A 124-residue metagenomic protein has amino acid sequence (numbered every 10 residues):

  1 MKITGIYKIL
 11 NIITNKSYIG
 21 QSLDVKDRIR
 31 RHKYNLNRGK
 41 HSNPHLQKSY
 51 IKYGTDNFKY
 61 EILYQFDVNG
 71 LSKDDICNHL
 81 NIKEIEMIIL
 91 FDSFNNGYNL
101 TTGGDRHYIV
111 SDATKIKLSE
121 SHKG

Functional and structural regions predicted by a protein language model:
M1-K117: Structure-specific nucleic-acid interaction/processing domains
S119-G124: Short, intrinsically disordered, charge-balanced linker/junction segments flanking boundaries in proteins
